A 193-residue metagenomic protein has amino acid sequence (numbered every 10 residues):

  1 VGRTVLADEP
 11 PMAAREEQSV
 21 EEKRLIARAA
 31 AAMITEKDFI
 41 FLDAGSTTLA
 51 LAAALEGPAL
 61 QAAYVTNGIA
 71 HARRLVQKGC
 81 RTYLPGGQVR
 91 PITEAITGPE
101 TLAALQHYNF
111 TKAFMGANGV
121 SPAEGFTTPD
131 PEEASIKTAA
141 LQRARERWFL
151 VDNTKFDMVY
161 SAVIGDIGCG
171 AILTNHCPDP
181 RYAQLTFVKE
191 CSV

Functional and structural regions predicted by a protein language model:
V1-A44, A53, G57-L60, Y64 (+1 more regions): HTH-adjacent hinge/linker in prokaryotic transcriptional regulators
T48, G68: Conserved SAM/SAH-binding loop
I69-V193: Conserved phosphate- and dinucleotide-binding cores of soluble alpha/beta proteins, encompassing both enzyme active
